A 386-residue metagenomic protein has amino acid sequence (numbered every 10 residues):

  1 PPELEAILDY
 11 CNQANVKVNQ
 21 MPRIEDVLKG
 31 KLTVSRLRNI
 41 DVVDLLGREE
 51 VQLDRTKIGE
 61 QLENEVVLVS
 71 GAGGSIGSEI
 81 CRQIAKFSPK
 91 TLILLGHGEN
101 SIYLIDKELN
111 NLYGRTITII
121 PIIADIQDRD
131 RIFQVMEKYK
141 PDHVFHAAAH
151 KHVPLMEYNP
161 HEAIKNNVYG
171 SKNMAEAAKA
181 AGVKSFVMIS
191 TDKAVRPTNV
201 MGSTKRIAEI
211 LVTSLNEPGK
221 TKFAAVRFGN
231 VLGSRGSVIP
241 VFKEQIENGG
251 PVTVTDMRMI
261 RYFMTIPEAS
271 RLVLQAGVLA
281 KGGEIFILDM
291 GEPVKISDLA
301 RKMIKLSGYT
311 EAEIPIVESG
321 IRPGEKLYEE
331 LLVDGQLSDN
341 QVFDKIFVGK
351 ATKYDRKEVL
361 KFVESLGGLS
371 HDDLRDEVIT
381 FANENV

Functional and structural regions predicted by a protein language model:
L4-V66, K179: Flexible, Lys/Arg-rich cytosolic regulatory linkers and terminal tails that connect or flank
A14, K29-G30, H146, H150-E209: Conserved Rossmann-fold NAD(P)-dependent oxidoreductase catalytic core, especially the SDR/UDP-sugar
Q52, K57, Q61, V212-N230 (+1 more regions): Strand-loop microenvironment adjacent to phosphate/nucleotide-handling motifs in alpha/beta enzyme folds
V67-F87: N-terminal Rossmann NAD(P)H-binding glycine-rich loop of SDR-like oxidoreductase domains
P89-K90, M136-F145, V153, V183: Proline-aspartate-enriched helix->loop->beta-strand connector
P89-L104: Conserved glycine-rich Rossmann-like NAD(P)H-binding loop of the short-chain dehydrogenase/reductase
I122-H143, G324: Conserved Rossmann-fold cofactor-binding substructure of NAD(P)-dependent oxidoreductases
I123, K165, E318: Conserved residues in the N-terminal Rossmann fold of short-chain dehydrogenase/reductase
